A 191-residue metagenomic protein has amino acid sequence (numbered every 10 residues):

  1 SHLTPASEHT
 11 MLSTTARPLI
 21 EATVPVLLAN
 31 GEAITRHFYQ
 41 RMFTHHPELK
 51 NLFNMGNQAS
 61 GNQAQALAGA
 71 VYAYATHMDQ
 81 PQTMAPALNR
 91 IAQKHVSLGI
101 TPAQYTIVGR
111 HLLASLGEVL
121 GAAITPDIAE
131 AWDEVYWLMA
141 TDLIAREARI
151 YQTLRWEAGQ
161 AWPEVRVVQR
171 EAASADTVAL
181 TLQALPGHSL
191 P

Functional and structural regions predicted by a protein language model:
S1-T10: Short, Lys/Arg-enriched N-terminal segments with co-localized hydrophobic residues within the first ~10-30 amino acids
M11-W162, V167: Globin-like tetrapyrrole-binding proteins
W156-P191: Ferredoxin-reductase
